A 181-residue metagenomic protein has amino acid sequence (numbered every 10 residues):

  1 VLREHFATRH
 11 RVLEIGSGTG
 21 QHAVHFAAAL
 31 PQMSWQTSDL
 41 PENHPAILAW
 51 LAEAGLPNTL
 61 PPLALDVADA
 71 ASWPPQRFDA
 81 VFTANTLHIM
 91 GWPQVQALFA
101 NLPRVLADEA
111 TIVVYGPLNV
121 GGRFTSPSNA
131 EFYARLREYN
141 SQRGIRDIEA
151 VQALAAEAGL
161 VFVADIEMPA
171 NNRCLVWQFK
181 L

Functional and structural regions predicted by a protein language model:
T8-G18: Conserved class I S-adenosyl-L-methionine
L13, Q21-A71: Class I SAM-dependent methyltransferase SAM/SAH-binding core
W73-V81: A short acidic, Gly/Pro-enriched loop at the edge of an enzyme's catalytic core that lines a small-molecule cofactor
T83-T86, W92-V95: A short beta-strand submotif of the Rossmann-like class I SAM-dependent methyltransferase core that lines
Q96-D108: A short glycine-rich, Lys/Arg-flanked "PGG" loop and its adjoining helix->strand segment in the class I
E109-G121: Conserved beta-strand signature within the Rossmann-like core of class I S-adenosyl-L-methionine
Q142-G159: Short alpha-helix
L160-L181: Core SAM-dependent methyltransferase catalytic element
